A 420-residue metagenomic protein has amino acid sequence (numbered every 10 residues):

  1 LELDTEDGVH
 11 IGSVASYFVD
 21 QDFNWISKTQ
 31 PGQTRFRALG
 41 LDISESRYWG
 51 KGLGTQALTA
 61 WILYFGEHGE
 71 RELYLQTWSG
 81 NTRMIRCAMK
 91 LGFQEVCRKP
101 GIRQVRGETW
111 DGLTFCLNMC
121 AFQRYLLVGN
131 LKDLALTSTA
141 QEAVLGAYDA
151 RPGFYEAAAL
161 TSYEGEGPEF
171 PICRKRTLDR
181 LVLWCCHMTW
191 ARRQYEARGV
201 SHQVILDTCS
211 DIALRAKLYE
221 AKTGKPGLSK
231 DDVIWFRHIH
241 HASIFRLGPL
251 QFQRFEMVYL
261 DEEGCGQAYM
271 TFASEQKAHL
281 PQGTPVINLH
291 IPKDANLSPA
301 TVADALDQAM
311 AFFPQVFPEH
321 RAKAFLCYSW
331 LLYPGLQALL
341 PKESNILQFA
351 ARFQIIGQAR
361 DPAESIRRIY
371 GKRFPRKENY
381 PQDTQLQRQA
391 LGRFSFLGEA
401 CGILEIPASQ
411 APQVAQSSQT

Functional and structural regions predicted by a protein language model:
L1-I26, A121-L297, P318-A324, L339-T420: Non-catalytic substrate-recognition and accessory regions of acyl/acetyltransferase enzymes
G12-Y17, R37, L41-D42, L113: Conserved GNAT-family N-acetyltransferase fold
Q21, Y74-T77, Q94-W110, L347-Q358: Conserved catalytic-core motifs of GNAT/GCN5-like acyltransferases
I26-T34: Short, flexible, mixed-charge acidic loops at enzyme active sites
P31, M119-F122: Glyoxalase I/VOC metalloenzyme domain signal
T34-E70, R83, M89-K90, A278-E364: Acyl-donor binding region in acyl/amide transferases
R35-R37, T109-F115, P285-I287, G402: Short beta-strand micro-motifs in enzyme catalytic cores
